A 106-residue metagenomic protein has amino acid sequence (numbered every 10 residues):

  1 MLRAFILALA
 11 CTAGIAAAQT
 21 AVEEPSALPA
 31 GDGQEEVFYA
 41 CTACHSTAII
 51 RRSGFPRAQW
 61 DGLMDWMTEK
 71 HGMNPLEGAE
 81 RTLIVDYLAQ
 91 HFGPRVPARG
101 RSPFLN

Functional and structural regions predicted by a protein language model:
A4-G14: Bacterial N-terminal signal peptides
G14-E35, G72: Electrostatic cytochrome c docking/interface patches
A16, D61-N74: Short microdomains enriched in Cys/His and/or Lys/Arg
D32, E36, Q59-G62, L83 (+1 more regions): Extracytoplasmic/secreted proteins, especially bacterial periplasmic and envelope-associated proteins
F38-A48, I84: The canonical Cys-X-X-Cys-His
H45-A48, M67-H71, L88-R95: Sec/Tat-exported extracytoplasmic proteins
S53-Q59: Short cysteine/histidine-rich zinc-coordinating motifs and their immediately flanking basic loops
L76-N106: C-terminal capping alpha-helices of c-type cytochrome domains
